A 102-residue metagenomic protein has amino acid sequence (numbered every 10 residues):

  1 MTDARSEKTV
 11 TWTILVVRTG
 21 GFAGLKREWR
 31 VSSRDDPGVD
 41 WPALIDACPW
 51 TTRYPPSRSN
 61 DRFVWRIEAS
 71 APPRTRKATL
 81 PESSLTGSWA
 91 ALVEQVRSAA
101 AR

Functional and structural regions predicted by a protein language model:
M1-R102: Function-determining sites in protein domains
